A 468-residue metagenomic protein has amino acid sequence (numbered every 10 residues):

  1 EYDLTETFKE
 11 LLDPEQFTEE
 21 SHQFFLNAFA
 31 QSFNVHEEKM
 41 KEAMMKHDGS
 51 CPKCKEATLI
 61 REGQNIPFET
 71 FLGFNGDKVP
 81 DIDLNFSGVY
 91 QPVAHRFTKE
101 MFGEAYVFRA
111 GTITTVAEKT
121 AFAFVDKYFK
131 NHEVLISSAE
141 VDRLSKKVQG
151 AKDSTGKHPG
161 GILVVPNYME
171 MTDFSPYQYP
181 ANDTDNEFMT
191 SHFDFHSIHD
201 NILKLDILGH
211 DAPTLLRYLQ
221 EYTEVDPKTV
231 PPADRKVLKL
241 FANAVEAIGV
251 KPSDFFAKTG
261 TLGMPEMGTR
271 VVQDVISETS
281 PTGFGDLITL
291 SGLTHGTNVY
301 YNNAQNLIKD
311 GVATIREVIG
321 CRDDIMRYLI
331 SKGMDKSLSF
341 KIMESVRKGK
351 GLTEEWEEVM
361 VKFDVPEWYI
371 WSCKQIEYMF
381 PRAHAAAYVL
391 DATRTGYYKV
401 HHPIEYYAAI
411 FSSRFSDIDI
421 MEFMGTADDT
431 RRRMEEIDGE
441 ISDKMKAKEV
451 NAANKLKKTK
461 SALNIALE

Functional and structural regions predicted by a protein language model:
Y2-M421, A427-E468: Mg2+-dependent phosphoryl-transfer active-site scaffold
